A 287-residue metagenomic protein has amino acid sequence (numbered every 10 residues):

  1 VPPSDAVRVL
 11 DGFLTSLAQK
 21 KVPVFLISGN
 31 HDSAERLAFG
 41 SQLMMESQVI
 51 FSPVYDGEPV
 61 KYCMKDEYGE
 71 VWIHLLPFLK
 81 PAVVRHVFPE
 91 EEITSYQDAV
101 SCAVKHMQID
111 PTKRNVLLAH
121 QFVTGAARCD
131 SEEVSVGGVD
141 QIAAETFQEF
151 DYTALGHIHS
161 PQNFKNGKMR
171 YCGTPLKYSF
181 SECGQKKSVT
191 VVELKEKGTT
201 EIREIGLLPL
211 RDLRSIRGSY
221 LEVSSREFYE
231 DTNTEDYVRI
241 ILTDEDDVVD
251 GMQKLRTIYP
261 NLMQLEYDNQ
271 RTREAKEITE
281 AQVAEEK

Functional and structural regions predicted by a protein language model:
V1-Y62, T146-F150: Core catalytic region of metal-dependent phosphoesterases/phosphodiesterases, especially metallo-beta-lactamase-like
L10, G29, I73, H120 (+4 more regions): Divalent metal-coordination and catalytic microenvironments
A18-K20, I109-P111, E145-E149, T232 (+1 more regions): Short, conserved loop/helix-junction motifs that constitute active-site signature segments in enzyme catalytic cores
F25, S52, H74, V116 (+2 more regions): Hydrophobic/aromatic beta-strand patches that form the interior of the parallel beta-sheet core in alpha/beta enzyme
I27-L37, G57-V60, K80-V83, F122-A127 (+2 more regions): Active-site environment of divalent metal-dependent phosphoester hydrolases
F39-L43, S47-D140: Conserved catalytic scaffold of divalent metal-dependent phosphoesterases
M45-E46, T124, C129-G198: Conserved beta-sheet core of the metallophosphoesterase superfamily
L194-K287: Accessory, non-catalytic peripheral segments of nucleic-acid enzymes
